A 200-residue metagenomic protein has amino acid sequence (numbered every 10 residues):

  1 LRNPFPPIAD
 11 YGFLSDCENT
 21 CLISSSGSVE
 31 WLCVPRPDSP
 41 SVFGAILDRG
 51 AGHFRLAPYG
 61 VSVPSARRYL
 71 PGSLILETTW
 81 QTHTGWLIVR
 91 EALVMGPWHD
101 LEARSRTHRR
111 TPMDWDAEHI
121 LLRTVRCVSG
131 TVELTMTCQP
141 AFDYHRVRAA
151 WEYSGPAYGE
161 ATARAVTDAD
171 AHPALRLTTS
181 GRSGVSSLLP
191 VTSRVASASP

Functional and structural regions predicted by a protein language model:
R2-P200: Beta-sandwich/jelly-roll carbohydrate-recognition scaffolds of carbohydrate-active enzymes
